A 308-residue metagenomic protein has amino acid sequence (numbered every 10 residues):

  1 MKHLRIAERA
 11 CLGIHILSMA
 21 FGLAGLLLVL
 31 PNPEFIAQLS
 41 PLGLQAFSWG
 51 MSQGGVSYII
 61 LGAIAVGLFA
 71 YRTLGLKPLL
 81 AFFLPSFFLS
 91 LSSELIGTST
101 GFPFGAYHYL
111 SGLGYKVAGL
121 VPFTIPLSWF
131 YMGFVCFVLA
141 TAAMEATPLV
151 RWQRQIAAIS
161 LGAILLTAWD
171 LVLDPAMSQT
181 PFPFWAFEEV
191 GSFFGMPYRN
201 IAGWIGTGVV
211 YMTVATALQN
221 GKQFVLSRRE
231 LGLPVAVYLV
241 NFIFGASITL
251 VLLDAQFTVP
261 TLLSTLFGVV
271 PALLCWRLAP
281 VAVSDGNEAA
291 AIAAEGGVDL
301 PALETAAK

Functional and structural regions predicted by a protein language model:
M1-K308: Aromatic-rich, lipid-facing transmembrane alpha helices and their immediate juxtamembrane interface loops in integral
